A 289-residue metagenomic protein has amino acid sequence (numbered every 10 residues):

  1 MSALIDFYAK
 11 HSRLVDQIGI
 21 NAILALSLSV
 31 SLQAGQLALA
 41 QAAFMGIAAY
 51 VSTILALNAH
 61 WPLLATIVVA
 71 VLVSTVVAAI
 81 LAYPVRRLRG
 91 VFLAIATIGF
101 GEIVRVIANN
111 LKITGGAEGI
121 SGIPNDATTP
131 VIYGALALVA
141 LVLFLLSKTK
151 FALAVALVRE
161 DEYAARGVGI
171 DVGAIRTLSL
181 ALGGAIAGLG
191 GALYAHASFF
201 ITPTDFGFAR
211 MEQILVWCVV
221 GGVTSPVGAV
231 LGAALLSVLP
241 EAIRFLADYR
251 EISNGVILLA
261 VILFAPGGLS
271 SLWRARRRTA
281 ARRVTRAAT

Functional and structural regions predicted by a protein language model:
F7, A154, E160, R166-I175 (+1 more regions): Cytosolic-side transmembrane-helix boundaries in multi-pass membrane proteins
Y8-N58, I80, P84-L93, G222-P226: Single transmembrane alpha-helix segments in multi-pass membrane proteins
A9-Q17, G122-V142, F200-I201, R250-N254: Loop-to-helix entry region at the N-terminal start of transmembrane alpha-helices in multi-pass membrane transporters
Q17, N21, M45-Y50, A70-T75 (+7 more regions): Residue-level recognition of pore/gate-forming positions within transmembrane alpha-helices of multi-pass
A59-E102, L231-G232: Alpha-helical transmembrane segments within multi-pass membrane transporters and channels
L88-A152, A156, I175, R286-A288: Transmembrane helix-bundle core of multi-pass membrane transporters and related energy-transducing complexes
T128-T202: Helix-loop-helix "hairpin" substructures at the membrane interface of multi-pass membrane proteins
L180-F264: Transmembrane alpha-helical segments in multi-pass inner-membrane proteins
